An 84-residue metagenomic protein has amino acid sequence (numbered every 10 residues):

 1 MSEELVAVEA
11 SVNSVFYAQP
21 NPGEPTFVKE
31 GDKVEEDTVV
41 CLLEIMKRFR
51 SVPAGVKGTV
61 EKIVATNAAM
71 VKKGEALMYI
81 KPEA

Functional and structural regions predicted by a protein language model:
M1-L42, K57, A84: Acidic, low-complexity mobile loops and tails
M1-S2, T59-N67: Generic detector of contiguous secondary-structure segments
L5, N13, F49-S51, L77: Conserved catalytic core of two-component sensor histidine kinases, primarily the HATPase_c ATP-binding
A10, A54, M70: Short glycine- and Lys/Arg-enriched binding-loop motifs that mark or flank ligand-binding interfaces
F27, K33, K62-V64, M70: Exposed loop and linker-edge segments at protein-protein interfaces
I45, S51-A54, A65, P82: Short, conserved catalytic or interaction motifs in soluble domains
M70-A84: Glycine- and charge-enriched low-complexity intrinsically disordered segments
